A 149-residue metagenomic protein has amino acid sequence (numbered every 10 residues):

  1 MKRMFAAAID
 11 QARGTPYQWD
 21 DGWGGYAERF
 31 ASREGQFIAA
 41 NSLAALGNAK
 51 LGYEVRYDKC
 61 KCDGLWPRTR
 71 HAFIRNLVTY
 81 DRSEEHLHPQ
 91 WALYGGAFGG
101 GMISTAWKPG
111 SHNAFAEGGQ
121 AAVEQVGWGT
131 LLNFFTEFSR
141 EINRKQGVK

Functional and structural regions predicted by a protein language model:
M1-K149: Hydrophobic alpha-helical membrane segments
